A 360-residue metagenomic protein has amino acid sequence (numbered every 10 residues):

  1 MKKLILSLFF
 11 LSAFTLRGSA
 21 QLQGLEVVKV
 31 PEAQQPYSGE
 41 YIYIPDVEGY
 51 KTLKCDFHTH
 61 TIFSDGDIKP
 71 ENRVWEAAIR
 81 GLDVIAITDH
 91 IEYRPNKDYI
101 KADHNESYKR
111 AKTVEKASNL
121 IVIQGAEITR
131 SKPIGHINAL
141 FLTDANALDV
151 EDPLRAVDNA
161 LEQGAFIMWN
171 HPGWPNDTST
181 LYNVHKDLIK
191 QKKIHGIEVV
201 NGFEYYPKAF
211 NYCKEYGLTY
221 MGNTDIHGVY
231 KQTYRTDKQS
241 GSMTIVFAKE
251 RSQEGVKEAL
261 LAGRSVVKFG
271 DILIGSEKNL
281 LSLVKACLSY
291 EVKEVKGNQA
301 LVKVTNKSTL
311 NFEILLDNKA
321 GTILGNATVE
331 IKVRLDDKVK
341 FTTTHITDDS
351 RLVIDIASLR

Functional and structural regions predicted by a protein language model:
K2, Q21-C55, V74, I134-L142 (+1 more regions): Charged catalytic cores and adjacent phosphate/nucleic-acid-binding surfaces used for phosphate/nucleic-acid chemistry
L4-A13: Sec-dependent N-terminal signal peptides
S12-A13, I68, Y99, R235: Alpha-helical transmembrane segments and their juxtamembrane interfaces
L16-A20: Sec/Tat signal peptide C-region and signal peptidase I cleavage site
A33-Q163, N170, S179, K192 (+3 more regions): A metal-dependent hydrolase metal-coordination microenvironment
A165-I167, Y220: Generic beta-sheet signal
P172-W174: Conserved catalytic scaffold of divalent metal-dependent phosphoesterases
